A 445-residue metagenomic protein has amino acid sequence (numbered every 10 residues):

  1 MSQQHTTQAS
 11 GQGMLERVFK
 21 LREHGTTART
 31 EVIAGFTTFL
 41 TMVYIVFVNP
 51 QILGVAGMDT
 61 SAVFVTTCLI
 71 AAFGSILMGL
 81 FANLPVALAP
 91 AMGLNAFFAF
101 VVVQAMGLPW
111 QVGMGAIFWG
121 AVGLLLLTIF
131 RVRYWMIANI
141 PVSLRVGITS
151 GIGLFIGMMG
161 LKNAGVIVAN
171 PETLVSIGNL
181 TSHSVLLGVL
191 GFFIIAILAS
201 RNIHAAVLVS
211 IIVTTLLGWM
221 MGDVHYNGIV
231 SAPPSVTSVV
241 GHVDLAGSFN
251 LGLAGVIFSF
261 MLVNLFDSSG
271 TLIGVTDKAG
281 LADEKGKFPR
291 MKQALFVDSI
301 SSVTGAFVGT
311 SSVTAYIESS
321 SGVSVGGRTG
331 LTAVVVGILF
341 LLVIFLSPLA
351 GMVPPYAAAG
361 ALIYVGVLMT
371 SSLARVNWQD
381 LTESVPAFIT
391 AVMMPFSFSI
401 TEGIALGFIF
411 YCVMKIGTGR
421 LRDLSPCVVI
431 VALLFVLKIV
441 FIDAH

Functional and structural regions predicted by a protein language model:
S2-A62, V175-I177, L208-K292, L433-L437: Helix-loop-helix hairpins and the membrane-proximal interhelical loops of multi-pass alpha-helical transport proteins
S2-Q3, A71-M92: Juxtamembrane transmembrane-helix boundary signature
G11-I45, N49, I70, A91-T149 (+1 more regions): Helix-loop-helix junctions within the multi-pass membrane cores of secondary transporters/permeases
L40-Y44, F81-A91, L126-L127, N202-I203 (+4 more regions): Short helix-coil transition sites and intra-membrane helix breaks within transmembrane domains of multi-pass
Q51-V63, V101-V112, L251-A254, P354 (+1 more regions): Helix-coil boundary and interhelical linker segments in multi-pass alpha-helical membrane proteins
A56-I76: Loop-to-helix transition at the N-terminal end of transmembrane alpha-helices
M106-L216, M220, V334-H445: Membrane-embedded alpha-helical modules
